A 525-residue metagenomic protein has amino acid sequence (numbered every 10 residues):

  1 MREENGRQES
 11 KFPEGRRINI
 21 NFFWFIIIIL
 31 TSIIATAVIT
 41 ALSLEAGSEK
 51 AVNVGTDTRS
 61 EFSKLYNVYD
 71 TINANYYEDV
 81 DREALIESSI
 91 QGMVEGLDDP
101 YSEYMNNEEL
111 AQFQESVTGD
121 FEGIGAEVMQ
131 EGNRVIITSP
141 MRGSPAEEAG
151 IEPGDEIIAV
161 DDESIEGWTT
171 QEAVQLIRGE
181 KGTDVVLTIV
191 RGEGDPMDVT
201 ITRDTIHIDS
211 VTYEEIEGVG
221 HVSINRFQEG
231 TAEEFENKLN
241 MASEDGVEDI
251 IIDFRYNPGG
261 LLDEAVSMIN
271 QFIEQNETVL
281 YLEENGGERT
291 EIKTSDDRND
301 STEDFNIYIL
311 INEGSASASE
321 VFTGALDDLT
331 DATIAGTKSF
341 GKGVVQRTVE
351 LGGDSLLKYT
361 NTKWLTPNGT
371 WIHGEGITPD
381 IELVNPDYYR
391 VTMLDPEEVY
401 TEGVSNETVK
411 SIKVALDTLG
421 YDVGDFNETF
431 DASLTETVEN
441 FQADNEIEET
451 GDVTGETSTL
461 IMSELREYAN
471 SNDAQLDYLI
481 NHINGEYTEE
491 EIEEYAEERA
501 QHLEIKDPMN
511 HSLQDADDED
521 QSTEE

Functional and structural regions predicted by a protein language model:
R2-Q130, E152, I165, E172-E215 (+11 more regions): Intrinsically disordered, Ser/Thr/Pro/Gly-rich linkers and terminal tails that flank and connect PDZ domains
D120-D161: Glycine-rich active-site/cofactor-binding loop and its immediate structural neighborhood
E127-M141, H221-S223, R390-D395, V404-T418 (+1 more regions): PDZ/PDZ-like groove recognition
T138, E147-A149, P153, D161-S164 (+2 more regions): Cleft-lining beta-strand/loop regions that shape enzyme active-site pockets
A146, Y400-E464: A short amphipathic alpha-helical interaction element
I157-I158, V185, I372, L416: Generic structural signal for buried aliphatic residues
Q346-V349, Y359-R390: Conserved P-loop NTPase
